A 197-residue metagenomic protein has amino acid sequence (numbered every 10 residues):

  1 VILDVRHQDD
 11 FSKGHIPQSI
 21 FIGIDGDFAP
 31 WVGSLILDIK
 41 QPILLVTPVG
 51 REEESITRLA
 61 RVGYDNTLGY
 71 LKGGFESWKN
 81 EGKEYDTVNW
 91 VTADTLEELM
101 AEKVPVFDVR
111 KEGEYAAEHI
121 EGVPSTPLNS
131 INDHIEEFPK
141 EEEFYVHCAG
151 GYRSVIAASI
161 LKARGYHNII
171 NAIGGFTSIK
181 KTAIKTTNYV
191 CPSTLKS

Functional and structural regions predicted by a protein language model:
V1: Hard-cation-handling environments
D4: Phosphate-rich cofactor/ligand-interacting catalytic cores and adjacent structured alpha/beta frameworks
Q8-S197: Rhodanese-like catalytic fold shared by cysteine-dependent sulfurtransferases and DSP/PTP-type phosphatases
